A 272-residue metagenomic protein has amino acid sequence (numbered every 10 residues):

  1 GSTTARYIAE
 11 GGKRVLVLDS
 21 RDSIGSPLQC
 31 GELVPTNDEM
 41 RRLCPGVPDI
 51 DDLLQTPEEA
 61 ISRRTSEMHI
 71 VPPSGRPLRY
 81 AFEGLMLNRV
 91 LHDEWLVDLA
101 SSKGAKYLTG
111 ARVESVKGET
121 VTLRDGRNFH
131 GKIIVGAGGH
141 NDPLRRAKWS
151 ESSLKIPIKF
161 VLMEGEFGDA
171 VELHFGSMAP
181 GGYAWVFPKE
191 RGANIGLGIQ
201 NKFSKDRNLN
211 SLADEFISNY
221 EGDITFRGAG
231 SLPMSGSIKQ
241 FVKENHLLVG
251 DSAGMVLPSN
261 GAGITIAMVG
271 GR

Functional and structural regions predicted by a protein language model:
G1, L16: Beta1/beta-strand and adjacent pyrophosphate-binding region of the FAD-binding site in flavoprotein oxidoreductases
T4-A5, A9, A100, A267 (+1 more regions): Small-residue (primarily alanine) positions within well-ordered alpha-helices, especially packing/interaction faces
Y7, K13, S20-M68: N-terminal FAD cofactor-binding segment of flavoenzymes
G11, S23, E94-W95, L99-T225 (+3 more regions): Predominantly flavin-linked oxidoreductase catalytic cores and closely associated redox partners
Q29-E32, M86, Y183, A253-T265: Glycine-rich phosphate/pyrophosphate-binding beta-alpha loops
V34-P45, D49-L53, P72-H92, L99: Dinucleotide-binding Rossmann-like beta1-alpha1 core, especially the glycine-rich loop that anchors the ADP
S66-P72, E119-T122: Short polybasic amphipathic segments
S237-R272: Conserved mid-domain beta->alpha element of the FAD-binding
